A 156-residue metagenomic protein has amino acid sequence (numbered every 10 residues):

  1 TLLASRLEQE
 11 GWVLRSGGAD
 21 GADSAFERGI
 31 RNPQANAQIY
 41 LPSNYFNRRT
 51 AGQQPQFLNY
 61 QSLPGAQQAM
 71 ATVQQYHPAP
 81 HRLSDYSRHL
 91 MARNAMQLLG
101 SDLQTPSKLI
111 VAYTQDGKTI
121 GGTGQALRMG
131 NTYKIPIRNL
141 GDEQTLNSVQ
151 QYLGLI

Functional and structural regions predicted by a protein language model:
T1-Q150: Acidic/glycine-enriched connector segments
